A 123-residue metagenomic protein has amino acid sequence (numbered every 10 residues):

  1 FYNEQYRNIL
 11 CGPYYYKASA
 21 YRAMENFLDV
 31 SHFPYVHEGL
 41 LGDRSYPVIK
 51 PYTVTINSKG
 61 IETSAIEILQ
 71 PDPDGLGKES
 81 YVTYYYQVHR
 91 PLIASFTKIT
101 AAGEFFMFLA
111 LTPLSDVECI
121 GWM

Functional and structural regions predicted by a protein language model:
F1-M123: C-terminal catalytic domain of Rieske-type non-heme iron oxygenases
